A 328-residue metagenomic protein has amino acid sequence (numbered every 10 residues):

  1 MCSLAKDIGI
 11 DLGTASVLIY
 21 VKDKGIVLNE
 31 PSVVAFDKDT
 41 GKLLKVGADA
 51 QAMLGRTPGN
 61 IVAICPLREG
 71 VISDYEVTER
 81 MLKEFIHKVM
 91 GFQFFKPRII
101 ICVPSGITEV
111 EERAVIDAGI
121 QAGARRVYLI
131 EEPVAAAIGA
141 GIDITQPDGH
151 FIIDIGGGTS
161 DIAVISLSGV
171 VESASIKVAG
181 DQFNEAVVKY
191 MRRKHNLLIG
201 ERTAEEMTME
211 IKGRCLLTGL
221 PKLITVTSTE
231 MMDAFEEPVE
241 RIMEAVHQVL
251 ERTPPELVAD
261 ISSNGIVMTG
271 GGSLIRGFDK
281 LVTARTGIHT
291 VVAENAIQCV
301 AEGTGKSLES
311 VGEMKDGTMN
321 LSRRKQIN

Functional and structural regions predicted by a protein language model:
M1-I155, A163-I266, S273-N328: Nucleotide/phosphate-binding catalytic cleft detector across ATP-hydrolyzing and phosphate-transferring enzymes
